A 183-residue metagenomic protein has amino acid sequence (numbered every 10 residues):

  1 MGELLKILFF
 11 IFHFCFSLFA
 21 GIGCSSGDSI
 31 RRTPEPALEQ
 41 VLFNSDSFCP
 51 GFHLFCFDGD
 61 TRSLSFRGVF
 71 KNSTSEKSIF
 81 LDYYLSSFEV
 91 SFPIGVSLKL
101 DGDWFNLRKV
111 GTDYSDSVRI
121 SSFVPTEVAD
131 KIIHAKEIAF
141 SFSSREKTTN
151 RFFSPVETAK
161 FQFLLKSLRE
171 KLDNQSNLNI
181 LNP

Functional and structural regions predicted by a protein language model:
M1-L8: Positively charged n-region of N-terminal signal peptides that target proteins for export
G2, G21-G23: Residue-identity detector for glycine
G2, Y83-V90, T126-H134: Short linear motifs in intrinsically disordered
L8-A20: Bacterial N-terminal signal peptides
S25-E89: An ectodomain-focused feature that recognizes extracytoplasmic/extracellular
L64-F66, I79-L81, V96-L98, L107 (+1 more regions): Hydrophobic beta-strand residues in large extracellular and virion-surface proteins
S87-L107: Extended low-complexity, serine/threonine- and proline-enriched intrinsically disordered segments
D103-P183: Internal interaction segment
